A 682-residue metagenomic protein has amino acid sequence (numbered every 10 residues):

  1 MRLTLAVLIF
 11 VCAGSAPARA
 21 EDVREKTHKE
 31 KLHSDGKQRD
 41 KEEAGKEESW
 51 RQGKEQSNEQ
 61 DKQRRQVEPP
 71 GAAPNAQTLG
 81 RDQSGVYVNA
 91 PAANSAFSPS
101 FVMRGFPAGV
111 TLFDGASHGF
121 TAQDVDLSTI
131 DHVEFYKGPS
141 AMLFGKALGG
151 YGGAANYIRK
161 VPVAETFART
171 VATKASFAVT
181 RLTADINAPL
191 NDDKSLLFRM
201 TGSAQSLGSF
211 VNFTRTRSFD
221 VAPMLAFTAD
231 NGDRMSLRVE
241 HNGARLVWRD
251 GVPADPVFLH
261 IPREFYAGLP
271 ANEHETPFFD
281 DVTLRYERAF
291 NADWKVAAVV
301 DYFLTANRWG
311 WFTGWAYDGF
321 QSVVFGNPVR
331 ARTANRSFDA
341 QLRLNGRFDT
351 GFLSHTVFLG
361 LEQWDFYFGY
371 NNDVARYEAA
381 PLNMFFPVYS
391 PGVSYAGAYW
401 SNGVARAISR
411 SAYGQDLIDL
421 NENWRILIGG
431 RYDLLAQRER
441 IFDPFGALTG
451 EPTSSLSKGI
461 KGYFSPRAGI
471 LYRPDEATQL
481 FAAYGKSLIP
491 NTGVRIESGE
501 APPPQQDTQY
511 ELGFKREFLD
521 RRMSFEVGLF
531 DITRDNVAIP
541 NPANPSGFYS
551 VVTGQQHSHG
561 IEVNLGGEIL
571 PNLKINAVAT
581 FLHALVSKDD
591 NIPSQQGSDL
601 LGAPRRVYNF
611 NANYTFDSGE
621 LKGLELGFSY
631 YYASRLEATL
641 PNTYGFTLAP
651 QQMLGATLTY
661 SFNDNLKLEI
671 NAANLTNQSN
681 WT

Functional and structural regions predicted by a protein language model:
K54, N423, D531, V551-L640: Gram-negative outer-membrane beta-barrel transporters
L79-D82, A93, P99-S140: Periplasmic plug
S128-D131, K137, A141-P223, A229-R234 (+3 more regions): Outer-membrane beta-barrel translocator/receptor signature
Q205-S209, A222-A289, Y302-N335, E378-S401 (+3 more regions): Acidic/polar loop-and-plug regions of large Gram-negative outer-membrane beta-barrel proteins
A226-D230, E240, N335, S354-F358 (+4 more regions): Structural signature of Gram-negative outer-membrane beta-barrels, strongest in the C-terminal barrel of TonB-dependent
V282-T305, G326-F442: Face-selective signature of the C-terminal outer-membrane beta-barrel domain
E287-A289, K295-D301, T305-T313, L480-F481 (+3 more regions): Membrane-embedded beta-barrel scaffold of Gram-negative outer-membrane proteins
T333, V357, A482, L600-T682: Conserved C-terminal beta-signal and adjacent last beta-strands/turns of outer-membrane beta-barrel proteins
